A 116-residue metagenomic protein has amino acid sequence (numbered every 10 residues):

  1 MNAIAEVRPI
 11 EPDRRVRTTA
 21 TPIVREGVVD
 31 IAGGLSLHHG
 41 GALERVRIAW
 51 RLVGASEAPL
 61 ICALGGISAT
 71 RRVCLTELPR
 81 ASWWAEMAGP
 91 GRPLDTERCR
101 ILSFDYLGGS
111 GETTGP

Functional and structural regions predicted by a protein language model:
N2-A63, E77: Catalytic-loop region of hydrolases
R51-G115: N-terminal cap/lid subdomain of alpha/beta-hydrolase-fold enzymes
